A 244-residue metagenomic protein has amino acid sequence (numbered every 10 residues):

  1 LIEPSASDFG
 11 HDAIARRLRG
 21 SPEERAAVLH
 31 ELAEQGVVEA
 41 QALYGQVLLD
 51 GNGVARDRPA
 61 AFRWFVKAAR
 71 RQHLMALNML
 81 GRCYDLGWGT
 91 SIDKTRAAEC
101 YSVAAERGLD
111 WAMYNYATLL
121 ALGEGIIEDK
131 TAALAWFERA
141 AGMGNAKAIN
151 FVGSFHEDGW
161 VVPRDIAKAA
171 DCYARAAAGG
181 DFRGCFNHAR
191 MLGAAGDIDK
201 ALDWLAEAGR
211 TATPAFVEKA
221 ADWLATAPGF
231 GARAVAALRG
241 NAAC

Functional and structural regions predicted by a protein language model:
D12, L43-D50, L77-L86, M113-L122 (+3 more regions): Hydrophobic face of amphipathic alpha-helices that form TPR/SEL1-like repeat modules and related alpha-solenoid
R19, N187-A194, P214-A232: TPR/TPR-like alpha-solenoid helical repeat scaffolds
E34-V38, D50-N52, D57, R70-H73 (+9 more regions): Short helix-capping/linker turns of helical repeat alpha-solenoids
A40, A76, A112, A148 (+2 more regions): TPR alpha-solenoid repeat register
A177-A178, G193, I198-A215, A237-A243: TPR/TPR-like (Sel1-like) alpha-helical repeat modules
